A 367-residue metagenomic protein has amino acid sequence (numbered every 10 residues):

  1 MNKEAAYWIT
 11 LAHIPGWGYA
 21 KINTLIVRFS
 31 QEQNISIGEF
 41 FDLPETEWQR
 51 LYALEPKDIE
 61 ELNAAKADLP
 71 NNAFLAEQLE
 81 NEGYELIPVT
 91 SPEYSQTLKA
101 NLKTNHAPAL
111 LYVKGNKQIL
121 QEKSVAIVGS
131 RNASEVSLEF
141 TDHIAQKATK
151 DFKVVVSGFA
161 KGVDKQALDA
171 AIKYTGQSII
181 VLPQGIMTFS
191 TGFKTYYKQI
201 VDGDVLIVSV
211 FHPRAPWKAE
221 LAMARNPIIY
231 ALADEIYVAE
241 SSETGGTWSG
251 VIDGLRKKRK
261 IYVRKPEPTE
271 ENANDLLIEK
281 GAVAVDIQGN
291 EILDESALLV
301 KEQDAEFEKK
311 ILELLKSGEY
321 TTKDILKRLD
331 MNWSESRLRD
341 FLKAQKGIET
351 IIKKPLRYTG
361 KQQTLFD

Functional and structural regions predicted by a protein language model:
M1-A5, V89-D367: Glycine-biased, small-residue-rich flexible motifs in mid-sequence functional cores and linkers
M1-E139, Q146: Short, positively charged patches
